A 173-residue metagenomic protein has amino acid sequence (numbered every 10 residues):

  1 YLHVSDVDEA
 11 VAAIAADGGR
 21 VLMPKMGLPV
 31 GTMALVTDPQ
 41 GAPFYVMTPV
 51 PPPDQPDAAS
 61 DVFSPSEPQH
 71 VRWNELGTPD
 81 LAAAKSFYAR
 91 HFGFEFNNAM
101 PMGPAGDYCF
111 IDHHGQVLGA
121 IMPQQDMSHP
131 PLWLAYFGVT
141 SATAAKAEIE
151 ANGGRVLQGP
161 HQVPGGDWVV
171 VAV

Functional and structural regions predicted by a protein language model:
Y1-A13, T32-T37, V71-P79, Q124-E150 (+1 more regions): Vicinal oxygen chelate
Y1-P65: Active-site-adjacent scaffolding segments
A16, P24-V30, L35, L76-V117 (+2 more regions): Core segments of cupin and vicinal oxygen chelate
M23, Q158-G159: A short beta-strand motif characteristic of beta-propeller blades
P43-P53, F94-L132, T140, V173: Conserved short beta-strand elements that form part of the metal-binding/catalytic scaffold of enzyme active sites
M47-S86, H91-N97, L132-A135: N-terminal beta-strand motif that seeds the catalytic metal site of vicinal oxygen chelate
G154: Glycine-centered, small-residue-biased loops immediately flanking beta-strands in adenine/cofactor-binding cores
